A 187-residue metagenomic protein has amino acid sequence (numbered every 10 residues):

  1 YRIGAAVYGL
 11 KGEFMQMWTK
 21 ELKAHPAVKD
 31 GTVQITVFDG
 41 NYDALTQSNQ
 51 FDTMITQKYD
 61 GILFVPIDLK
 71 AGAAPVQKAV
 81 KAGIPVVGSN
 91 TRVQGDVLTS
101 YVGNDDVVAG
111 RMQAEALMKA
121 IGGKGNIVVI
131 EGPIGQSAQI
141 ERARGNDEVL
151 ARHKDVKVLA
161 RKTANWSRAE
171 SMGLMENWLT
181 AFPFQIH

Functional and structural regions predicted by a protein language model:
Y1-H187: A residue-level marker of the well-folded mature domains of exported/periplasmic proteins
